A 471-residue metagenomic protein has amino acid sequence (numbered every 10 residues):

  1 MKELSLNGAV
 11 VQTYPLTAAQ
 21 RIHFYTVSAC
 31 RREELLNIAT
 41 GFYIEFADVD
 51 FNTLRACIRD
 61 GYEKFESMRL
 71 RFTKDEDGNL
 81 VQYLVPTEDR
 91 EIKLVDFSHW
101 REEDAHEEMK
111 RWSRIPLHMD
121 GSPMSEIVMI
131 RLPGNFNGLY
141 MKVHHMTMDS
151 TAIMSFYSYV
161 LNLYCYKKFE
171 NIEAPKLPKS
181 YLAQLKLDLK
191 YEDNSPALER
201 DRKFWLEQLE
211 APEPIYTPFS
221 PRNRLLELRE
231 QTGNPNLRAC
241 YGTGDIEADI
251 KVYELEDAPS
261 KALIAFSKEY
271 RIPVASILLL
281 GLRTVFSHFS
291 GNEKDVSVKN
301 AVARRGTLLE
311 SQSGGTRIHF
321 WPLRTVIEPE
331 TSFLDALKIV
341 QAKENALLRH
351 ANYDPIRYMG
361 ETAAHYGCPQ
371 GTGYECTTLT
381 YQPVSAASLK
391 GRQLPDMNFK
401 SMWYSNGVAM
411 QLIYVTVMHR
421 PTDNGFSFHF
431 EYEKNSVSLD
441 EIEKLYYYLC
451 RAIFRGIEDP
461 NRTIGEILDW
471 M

Functional and structural regions predicted by a protein language model:
M1-P15, A19, L206, R222-R224 (+2 more regions): Flexible, non-catalytic linker and terminal segments flanking ANL/adenylate-forming cores
M1-R31, A56-W100, S180-A248: Short amphipathic alpha-helices and their capping loops
K2-V11, P15, A47-E63, N79-S122 (+5 more regions): A short, small/polar-residue-rich loop/turn motif at beta-strand boundaries within alpha/beta enzyme cores
E3-L16, E33-T53, M119-M141, R229-T307 (+4 more regions): Gly/Ser/Thr-rich phosphate-binding loops and adjoining beta-strand/alpha-helix segments that form adenosine-phosphate
G8-P15, A19, V95, S125-A183 (+1 more regions): Active-site-proximal acidic secondary-structure segment that organizes catalysis
A9-V10, A29-I38, E66-M68, K74 (+6 more regions): His-Asp-centered acyl/peptidyl-transfer active-site segments
I58, Y62-M141, T147-T151, S158 (+2 more regions): Acyl-thioester-dependent condensation/acyltransferase catalytic cores
F65, R69, M154-V160, K294-A301 (+2 more regions): Extended, hydrophobic beta-loop-alpha segments that form or line the acyl/peptidyl-thioester binding and transfer paths
